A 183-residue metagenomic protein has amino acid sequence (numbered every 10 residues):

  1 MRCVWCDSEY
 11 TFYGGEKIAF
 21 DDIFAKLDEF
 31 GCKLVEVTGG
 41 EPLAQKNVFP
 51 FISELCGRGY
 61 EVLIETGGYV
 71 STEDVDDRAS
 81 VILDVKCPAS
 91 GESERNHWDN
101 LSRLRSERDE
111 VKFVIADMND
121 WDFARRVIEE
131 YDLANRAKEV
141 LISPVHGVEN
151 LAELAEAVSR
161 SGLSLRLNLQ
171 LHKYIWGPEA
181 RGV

Functional and structural regions predicted by a protein language model:
M1-S80: Conserved Radical SAM active-site core
C6, V35-T38, L83-D84, K112-F113 (+1 more regions): Short beta-strands and strand-loop turn motifs
Y10, S102, L169: Flexible, active-site-adjacent loop/turn segments at secondary-structure boundaries
K17-D21, Q45, E94-W98, L151-A152: Structural motif corresponding to alpha-helix initiation and N-cap regions
F24, D28, V75-S90, A157-R166 (+1 more regions): Structural recognition of alpha->loop->beta junctions
E29, D117-V183: Auxiliary Fe-S-binding modules of radical SAM enzymes
G40-P42, G67-Y69, K86-P88, V114-A116 (+2 more regions): Active-site beta-loop-alpha junctions enriched in small/polar residues
N47-E130, A134-K138: Radical SAM/AdoMet-radical enzyme domain recognition
